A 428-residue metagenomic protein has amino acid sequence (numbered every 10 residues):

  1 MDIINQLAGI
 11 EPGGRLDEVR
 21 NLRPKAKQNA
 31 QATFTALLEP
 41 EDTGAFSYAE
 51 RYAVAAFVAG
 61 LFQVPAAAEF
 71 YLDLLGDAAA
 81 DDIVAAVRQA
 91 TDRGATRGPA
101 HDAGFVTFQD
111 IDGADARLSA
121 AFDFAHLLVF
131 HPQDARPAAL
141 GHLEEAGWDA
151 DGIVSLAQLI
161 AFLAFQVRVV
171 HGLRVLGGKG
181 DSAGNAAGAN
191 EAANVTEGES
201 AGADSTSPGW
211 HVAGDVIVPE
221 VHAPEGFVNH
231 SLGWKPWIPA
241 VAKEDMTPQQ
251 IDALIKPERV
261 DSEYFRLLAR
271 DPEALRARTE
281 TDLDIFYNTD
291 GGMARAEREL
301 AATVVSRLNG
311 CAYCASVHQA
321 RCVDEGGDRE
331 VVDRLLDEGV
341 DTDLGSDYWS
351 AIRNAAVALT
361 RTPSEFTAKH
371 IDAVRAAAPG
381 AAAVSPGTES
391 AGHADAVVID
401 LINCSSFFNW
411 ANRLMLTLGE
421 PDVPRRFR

Functional and structural regions predicted by a protein language model:
M1-R428: Hydrophobic alpha-helical segments
